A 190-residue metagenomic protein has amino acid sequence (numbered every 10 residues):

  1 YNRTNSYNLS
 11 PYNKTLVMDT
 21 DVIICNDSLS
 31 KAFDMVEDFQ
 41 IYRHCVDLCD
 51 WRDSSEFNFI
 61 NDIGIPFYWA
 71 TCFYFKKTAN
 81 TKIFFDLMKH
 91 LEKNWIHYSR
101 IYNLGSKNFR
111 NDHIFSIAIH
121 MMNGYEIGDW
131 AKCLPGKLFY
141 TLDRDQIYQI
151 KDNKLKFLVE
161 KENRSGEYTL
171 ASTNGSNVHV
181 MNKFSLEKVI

Functional and structural regions predicted by a protein language model:
Y1, S54-F59, D145-Y148: Short, surface-exposed amphipathic charged segments that create phosphate/polyanion-binding patches used for binding
Y1-S10: Active-site-proximal specificity loops/subdomain of glycosyltransferases
L9, V36, I65-W69: Catalytic phosphate/metal-binding cores of nucleic-acid and nucleotide-processing enzymes, i.e., regions that mediate
T15: Short aromatic/hydrophobic "clamp" motif used to bind/position activated sugar donors
D19-I23: The conserved acidic donor/metal-binding loop of glycosyltransferases
I24-I60: Conserved donor-nucleotide/metal-binding helix-loop-beta segment in metal-dependent transferases, i.e., the alpha-helix
I63-F75, A79-I190: A glycosyltransferase accessory/donor-loop signature
